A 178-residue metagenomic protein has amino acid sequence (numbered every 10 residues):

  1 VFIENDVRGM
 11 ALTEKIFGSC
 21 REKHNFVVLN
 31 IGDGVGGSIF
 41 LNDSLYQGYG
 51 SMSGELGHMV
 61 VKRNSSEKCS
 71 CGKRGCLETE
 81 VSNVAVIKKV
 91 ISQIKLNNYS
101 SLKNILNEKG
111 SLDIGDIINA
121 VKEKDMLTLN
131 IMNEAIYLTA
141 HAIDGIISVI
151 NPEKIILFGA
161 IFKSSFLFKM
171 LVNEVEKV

Functional and structural regions predicted by a protein language model:
V1-K88: Phosphate-binding/catalytic loop of phosphoryl-transfer enzymes
I16, R63, K68, K73-V178: ATP-binding/phosphotransfer module of carbohydrate and carboxylate kinases, centering on a glycine-rich
